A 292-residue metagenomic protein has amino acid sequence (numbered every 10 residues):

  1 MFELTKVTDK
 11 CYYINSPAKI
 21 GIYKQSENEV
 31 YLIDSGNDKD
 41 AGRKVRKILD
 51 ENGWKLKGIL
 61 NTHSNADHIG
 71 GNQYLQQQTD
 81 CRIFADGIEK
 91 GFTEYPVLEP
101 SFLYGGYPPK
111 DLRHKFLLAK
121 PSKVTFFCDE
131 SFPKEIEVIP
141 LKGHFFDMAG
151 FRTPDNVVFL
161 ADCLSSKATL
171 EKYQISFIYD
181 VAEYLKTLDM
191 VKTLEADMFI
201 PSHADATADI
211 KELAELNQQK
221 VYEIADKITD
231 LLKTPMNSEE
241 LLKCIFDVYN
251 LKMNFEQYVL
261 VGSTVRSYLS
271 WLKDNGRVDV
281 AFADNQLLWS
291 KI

Functional and structural regions predicted by a protein language model:
M1-N52, G150-D162: Conserved beta-strand hairpin/beta-sheet module of binuclear metal-dependent hydrolase folds, prominently
K10, Y23, D34, L49 (+10 more regions): Divalent metal-coordination and catalytic microenvironments
V30, I59, R82, V158 (+1 more regions): Hydrophobic "anchor" residues on beta-strands that sit immediately upstream of conserved functional sites
N37-K39, E137-A225: Metallo-beta-lactamase
D40-F132: Active-site HxH/HxHxD metal-binding segment of metal-dependent hydrolases
G70, T79, F84, I136 (+6 more regions): A structural signal for the main folded, soluble domain(s) of proteins
D230-I292: C-terminal regulatory/interaction regions
